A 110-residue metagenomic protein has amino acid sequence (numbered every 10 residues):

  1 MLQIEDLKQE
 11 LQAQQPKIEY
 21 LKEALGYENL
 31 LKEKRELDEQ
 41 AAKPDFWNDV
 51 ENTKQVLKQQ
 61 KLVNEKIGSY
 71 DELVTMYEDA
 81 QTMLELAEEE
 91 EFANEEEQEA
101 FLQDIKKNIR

Functional and structural regions predicted by a protein language model:
M1-R110: Charged, heptad-repeat coiled-coil alpha-helices that serve as long linker/dimerization "arms" in large NTP-dependent
